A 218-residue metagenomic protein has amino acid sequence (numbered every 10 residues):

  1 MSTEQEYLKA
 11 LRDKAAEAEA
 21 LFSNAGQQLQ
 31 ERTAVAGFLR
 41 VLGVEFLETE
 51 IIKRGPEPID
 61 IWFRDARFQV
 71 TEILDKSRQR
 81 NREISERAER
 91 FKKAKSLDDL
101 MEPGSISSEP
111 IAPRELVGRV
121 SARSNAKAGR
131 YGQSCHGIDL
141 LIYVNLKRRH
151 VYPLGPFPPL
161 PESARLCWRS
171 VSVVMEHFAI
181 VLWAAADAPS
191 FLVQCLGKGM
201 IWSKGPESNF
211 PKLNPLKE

Functional and structural regions predicted by a protein language model:
M1-R54, T71-E218: Metal-dependent nuclease catalytic core centered on acidic motifs
E57-I59: N-terminal "domain-start" segment
I61, A66-E72: Conserved catalytic cores of phosphodiester-cleaving nucleases, focusing on short active-site segments
